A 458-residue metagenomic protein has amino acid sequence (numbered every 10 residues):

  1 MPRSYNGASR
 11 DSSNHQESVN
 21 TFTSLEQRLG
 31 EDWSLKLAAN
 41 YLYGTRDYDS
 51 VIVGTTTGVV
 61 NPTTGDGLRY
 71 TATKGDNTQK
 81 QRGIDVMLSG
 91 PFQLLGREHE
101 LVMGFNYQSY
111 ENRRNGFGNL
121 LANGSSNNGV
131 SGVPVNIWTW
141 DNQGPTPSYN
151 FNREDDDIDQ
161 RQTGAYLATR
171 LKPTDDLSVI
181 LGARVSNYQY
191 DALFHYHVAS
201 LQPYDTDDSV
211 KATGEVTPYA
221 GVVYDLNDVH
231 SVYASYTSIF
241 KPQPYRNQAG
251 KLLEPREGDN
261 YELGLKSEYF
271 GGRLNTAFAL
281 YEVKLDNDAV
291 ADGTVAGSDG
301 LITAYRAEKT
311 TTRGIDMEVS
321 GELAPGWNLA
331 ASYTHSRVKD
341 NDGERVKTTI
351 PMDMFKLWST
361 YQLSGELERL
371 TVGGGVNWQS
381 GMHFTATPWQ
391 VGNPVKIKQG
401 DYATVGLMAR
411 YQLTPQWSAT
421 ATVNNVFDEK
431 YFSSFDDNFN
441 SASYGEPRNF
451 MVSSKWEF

Functional and structural regions predicted by a protein language model:
M1-R28, Y43-Q79, S125-I158, Q162 (+1 more regions): Acidic/polar loop-and-plug regions of large Gram-negative outer-membrane beta-barrel proteins
E17-T23, K80-V86, R161-L167, V216-V222 (+6 more regions): Hydrophobic, lipid-facing positions within transmembrane beta-strands of outer-membrane proteins
V19, Y41-D47, G90, F105-E111 (+10 more regions): Transmembrane beta-strands of outer-membrane beta-barrel pores
E26-R28, S34-N40, G44-S50, D225 (+4 more regions): Membrane-embedded beta-barrel scaffold of Gram-negative outer-membrane proteins
D32-L35, G96, D176-V179, D228-V232 (+5 more regions): Repeated loop/turn-to-beta-strand initiation elements of outer-membrane beta-barrel proteins
Q79, E98-Y110, D156-L285, T312 (+2 more regions): Structural signature of Gram-negative outer-membrane beta-barrels, strongest in the C-terminal barrel of TonB-dependent
E282, A304-T387, F427-D428, K455: Gram-negative outer-membrane beta-barrel transporters
W378-P388, L407-F458: C-terminal beta-signal and adjacent terminal beta-strands/loops of Gram-negative outer-membrane beta-barrel proteins
